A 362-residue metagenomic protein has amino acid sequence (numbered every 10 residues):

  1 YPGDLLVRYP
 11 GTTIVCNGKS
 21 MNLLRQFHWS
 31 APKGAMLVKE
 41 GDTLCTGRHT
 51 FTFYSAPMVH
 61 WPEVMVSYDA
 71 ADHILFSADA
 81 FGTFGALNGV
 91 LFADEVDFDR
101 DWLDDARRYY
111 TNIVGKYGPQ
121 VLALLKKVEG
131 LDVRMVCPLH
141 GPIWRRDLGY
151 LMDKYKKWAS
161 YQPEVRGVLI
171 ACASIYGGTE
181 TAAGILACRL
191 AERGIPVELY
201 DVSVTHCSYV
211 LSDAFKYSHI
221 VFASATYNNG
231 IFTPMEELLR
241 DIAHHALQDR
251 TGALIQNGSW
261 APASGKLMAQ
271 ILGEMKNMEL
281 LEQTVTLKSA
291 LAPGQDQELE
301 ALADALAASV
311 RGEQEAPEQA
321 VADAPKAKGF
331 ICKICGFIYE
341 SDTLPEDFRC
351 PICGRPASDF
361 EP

Functional and structural regions predicted by a protein language model:
Y1-L44: Active-site HxH/HxHxD metal-binding segment of metal-dependent hydrolases
H28-V96: Catalytic core of the metallo-beta-lactamase
V66-Y109, V114-C137, P142-C172: Metal-dependent phosphodiesterase/nuclease catalytic metal-binding core
L87, F98-V136, G141-I143, I185-Y200 (+1 more regions): FMN-binding flavodoxin-like domain, especially the glycine-rich phosphate-binding loop
A171-R193: Short, charged N-terminal beta->alpha structural module
G329, D347: Residues immediately within or flanking Cys/His clusters that coordinate Zn2+ in small zinc-binding modules
C332-C335, C350-C353: Short cysteine-rich clusters marking metal-coordination/redox-active sites
S341-D342, S358-P362: Short, non-ligating residues that shape and space the ligands of small metal-coordination modules and catalytic
